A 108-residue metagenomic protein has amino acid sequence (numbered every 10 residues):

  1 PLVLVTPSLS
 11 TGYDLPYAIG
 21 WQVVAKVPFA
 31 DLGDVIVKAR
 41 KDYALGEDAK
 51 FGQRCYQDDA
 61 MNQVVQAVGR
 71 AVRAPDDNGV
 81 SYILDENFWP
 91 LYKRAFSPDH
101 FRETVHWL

Functional and structural regions predicted by a protein language model:
P1-L108: ASCE RecA-like P-loop NTPase motor cores that couple ATP hydrolysis to mechanical translocation on nucleic acids
